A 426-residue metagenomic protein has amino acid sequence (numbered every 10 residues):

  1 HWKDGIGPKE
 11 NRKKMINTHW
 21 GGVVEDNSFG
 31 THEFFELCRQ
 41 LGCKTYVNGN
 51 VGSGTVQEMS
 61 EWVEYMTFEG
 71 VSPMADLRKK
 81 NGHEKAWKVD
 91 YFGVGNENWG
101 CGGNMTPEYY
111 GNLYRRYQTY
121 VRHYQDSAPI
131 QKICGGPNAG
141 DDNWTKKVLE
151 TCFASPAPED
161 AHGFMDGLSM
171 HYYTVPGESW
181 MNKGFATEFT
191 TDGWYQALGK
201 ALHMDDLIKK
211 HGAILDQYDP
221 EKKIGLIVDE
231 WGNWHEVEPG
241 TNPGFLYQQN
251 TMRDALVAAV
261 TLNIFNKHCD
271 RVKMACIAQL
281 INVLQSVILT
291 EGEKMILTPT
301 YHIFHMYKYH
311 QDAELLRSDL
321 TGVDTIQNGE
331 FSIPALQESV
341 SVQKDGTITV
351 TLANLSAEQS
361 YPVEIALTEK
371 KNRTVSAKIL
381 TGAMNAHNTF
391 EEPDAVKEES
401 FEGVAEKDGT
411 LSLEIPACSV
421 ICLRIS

Functional and structural regions predicted by a protein language model:
H1-F68, Y110-P129: Aromatic-lined substrate-binding rim segments of carbohydrate-active enzymes
H1-T31, S72-G100, P176-G193: Aromatic- and acidic-residue-enriched carbohydrate-binding clefts of CAZyme catalytic domains
C38, W62, F92, L168 (+6 more regions): Conserved, mostly hydrophobic/aromatic
T45-N48, D90-V94, Q131-C134, D166-M170 (+3 more regions): Structural recognition of the beta-strand scaffold that forms the well-ordered cores of secreted hydrolase catalytic
P107-A259, T321-F331: Noncatalytic carbohydrate-binding groove/subsite architecture in carbohydrate-active enzymes
Y172, K223-E338: Aromatic/acidic polysaccharide-binding cleft in carbohydrate-active enzymes
S332-K371, A377, G382, I421-C422: Carbohydrate-binding surface patches
K371-L411: Acidic, Ser/Thr/Pro-rich beta/coil linker or hinge segments at domain junctions
